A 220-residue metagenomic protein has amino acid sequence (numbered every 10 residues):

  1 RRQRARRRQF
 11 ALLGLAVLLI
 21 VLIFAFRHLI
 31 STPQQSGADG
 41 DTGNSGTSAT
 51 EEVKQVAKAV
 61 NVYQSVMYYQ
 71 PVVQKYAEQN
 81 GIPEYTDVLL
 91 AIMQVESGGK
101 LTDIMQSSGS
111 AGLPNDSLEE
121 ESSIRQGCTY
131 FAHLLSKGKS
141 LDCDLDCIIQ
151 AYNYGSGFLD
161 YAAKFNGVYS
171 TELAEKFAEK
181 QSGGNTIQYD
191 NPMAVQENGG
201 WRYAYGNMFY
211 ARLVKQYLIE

Functional and structural regions predicted by a protein language model:
R1-V53, V60-V66, P114-R125, T129 (+1 more regions): Non-catalytic cell-wall polysaccharide-engagement segments
A57-S65, Q70-Q79: Immediate post-signal-peptide N-terminus of mature secreted/exported proteins
Y69, V88-L89, Y210: Hydrophobic side chains within well-formed alpha-helices
A77-T86, D142: Short, charged helix-capping/linker segments at alpha-helix termini
P83-K100, S107, G127-C128, I148-Y154 (+1 more regions): Short, functionally critical alpha-helical segments immediately adjacent to catalytic or ligand/cofactor-binding
T102-M105, A162-K164: Short, solvent-exposed loop/turn and secondary-structure capping segments
M105-L113: Short linear capping/connector segments at secondary-structure termini
